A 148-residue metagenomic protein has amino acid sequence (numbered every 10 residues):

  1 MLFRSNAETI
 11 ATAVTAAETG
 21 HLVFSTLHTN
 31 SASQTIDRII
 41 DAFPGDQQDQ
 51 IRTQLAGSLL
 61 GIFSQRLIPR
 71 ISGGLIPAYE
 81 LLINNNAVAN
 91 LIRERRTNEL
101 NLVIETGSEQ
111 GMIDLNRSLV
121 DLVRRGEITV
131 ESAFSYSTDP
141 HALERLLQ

Functional and structural regions predicted by a protein language model:
M1-Q148: Short, flexible helix-loop junctions that flank or precede catalytic/ligand sites
